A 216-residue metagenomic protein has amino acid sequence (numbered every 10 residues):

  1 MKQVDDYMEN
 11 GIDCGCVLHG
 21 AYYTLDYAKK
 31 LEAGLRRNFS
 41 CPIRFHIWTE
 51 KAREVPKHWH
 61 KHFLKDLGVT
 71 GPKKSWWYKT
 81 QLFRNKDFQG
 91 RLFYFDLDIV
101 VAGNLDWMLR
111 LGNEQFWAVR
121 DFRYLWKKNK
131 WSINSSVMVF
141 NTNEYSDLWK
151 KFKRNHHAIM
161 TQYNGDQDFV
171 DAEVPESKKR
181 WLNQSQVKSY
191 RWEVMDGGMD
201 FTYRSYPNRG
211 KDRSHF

Functional and structural regions predicted by a protein language model:
M1-G71, D87-F88, T142: N-terminal anchoring/stem segment of glycosyltransferases
N10, C41, K57, K79 (+4 more regions): Residues that flank catalytic or metal-binding motifs in active/ligand-binding sites
T24-Y27, T70-S75, L125-I133: Short, charged, surface-exposed secondary-structure boundary motifs
C41-E50, F93, F116-V119, D200-R204 (+1 more regions): Short, hydrophobic beta-strand segments that form beta-sheet elements in well-ordered domains
F45-E54, V101-L105, S185-V187: Short, polar loop motifs at secondary-structure junctions
R53, H60-L67, W77-K130, F140: GT-A fold catalytic core of metal-dependent nucleotide-sugar glycosyltransferases, centered on the diacidic
W107-D171: Conserved catalytic core of nucleotide-sugar-dependent glycosyltransferases
T142-F216: Catalytic core and acceptor-binding pocket of nucleotide-sugar-dependent glycosyltransferases
